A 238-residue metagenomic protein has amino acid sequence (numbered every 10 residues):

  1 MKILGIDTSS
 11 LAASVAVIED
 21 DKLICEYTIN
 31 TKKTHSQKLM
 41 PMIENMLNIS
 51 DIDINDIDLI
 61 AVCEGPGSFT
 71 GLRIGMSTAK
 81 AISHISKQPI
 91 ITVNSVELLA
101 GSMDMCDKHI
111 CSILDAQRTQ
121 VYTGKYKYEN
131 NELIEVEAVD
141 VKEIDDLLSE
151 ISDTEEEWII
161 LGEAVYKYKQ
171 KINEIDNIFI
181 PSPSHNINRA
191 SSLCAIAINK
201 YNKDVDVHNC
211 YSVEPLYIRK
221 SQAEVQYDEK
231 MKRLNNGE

Functional and structural regions predicted by a protein language model:
M1-E64: N-terminal beta-alpha supersecondary unit
I3-G5, A61, G71, I110-I113: Short glycine-aspartate micro-motif
A13-I18, Q120-K125, L216: Short beta-strand scaffold segments in enzyme catalytic cores
K22, T34, P89-I187: Surface "functional belts" at beta-alpha junctions
S50-N55, H84-V93, K108, V205-D206: Phosphate-handling active-site elements
L59-I90: DPxDG-like acidic metal-binding loop motif
P181-E238: Acyltransferase
